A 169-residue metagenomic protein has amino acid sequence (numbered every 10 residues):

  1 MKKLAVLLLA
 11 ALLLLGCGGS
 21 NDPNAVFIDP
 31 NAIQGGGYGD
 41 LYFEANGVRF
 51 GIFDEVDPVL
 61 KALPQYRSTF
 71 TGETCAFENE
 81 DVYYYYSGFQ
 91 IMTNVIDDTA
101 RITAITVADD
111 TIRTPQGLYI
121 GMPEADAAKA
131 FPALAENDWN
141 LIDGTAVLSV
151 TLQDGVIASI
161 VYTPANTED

Functional and structural regions predicted by a protein language model:
M1-L4: Positively charged n-region of N-terminal signal peptides that target proteins for export
A10-A11, S68: Residue-level signal for mature regions of secreted extracellular proteins and peptides
L13-G16: C-terminal motif of bacterial Sec signal peptides marking the signal peptidase cleavage site
G18-N21: Bacterial signal peptide processing site
A25-A45: Post-signal peptide N-terminal segment of mature Sec-exported envelope proteins
F27, A45, V56-D97, Y119-D169: A cross-family detector of function-defining hotspots
F43-F50, T111-L118: Second-shell loop/turn segments in exported
R101-R113: A low-complexity, Ser/Thr/Gly/Pro-enriched, surface-exposed linker/loop concept that marks segments flanking
